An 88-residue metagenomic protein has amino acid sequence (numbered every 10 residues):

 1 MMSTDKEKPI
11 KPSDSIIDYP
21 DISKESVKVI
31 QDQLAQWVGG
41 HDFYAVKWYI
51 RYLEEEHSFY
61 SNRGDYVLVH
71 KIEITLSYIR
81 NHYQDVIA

Functional and structural regions predicted by a protein language model:
D5-K47: N-terminal acidic leader/helix
V29, Q36-H70: Acidic, low-complexity, intrinsically disordered interaction modules
S61, R80-N81: Helix-capping and short linker residues that terminate individual alpha-solenoid repeat units
